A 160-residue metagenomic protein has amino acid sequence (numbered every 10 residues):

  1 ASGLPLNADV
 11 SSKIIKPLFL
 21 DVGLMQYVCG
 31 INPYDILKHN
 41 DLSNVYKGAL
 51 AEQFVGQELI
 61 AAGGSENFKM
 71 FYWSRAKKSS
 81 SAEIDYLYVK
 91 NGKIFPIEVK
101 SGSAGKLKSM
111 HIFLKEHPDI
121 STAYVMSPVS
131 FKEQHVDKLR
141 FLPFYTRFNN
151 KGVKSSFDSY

Functional and structural regions predicted by a protein language model:
A1-E83, Y88-N91: Accessory nucleic acid-recognition modules appended to NTPase machines
A62-S65, I112-S121: Arginine/glycine-rich "motif VI" loop of SF2 helicases in the C-terminal RecA-like domain
A76, S127-K132: Short beta-alpha junction loops
I84, K90-P96, E133-F141: Conserved N-terminal glycine/acidic-rich loop preference
I94-A104: Active-site ExK catalytic segment of metal-dependent nucleases
S103-I112, Q134: Active-site-adjacent loop/helix micro-motif of nuclease/hydrolase catalytic cores
S121-S127: Short, hydrophobic beta-strand segments that form beta-sheet elements in well-ordered domains
S130-Y160: Domain-level recognition of nuclease-like catalytic cores that cleave nucleotide substrates
